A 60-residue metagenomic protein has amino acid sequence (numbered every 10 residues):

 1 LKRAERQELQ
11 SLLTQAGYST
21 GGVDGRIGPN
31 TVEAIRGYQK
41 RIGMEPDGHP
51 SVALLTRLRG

Functional and structural regions predicted by a protein language model:
L1-E5, T14-G60: Short acidic, glycine/serine/threonine-rich helix-capping segments at coil-helix boundaries
